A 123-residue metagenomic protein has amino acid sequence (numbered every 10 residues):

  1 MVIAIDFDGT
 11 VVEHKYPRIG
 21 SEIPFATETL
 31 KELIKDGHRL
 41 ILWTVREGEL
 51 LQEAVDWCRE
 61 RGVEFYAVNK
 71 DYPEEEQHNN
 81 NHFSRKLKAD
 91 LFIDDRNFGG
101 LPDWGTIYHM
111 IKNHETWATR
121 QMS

Functional and structural regions predicted by a protein language model:
M1-S123: HAD-like aspartate-dependent phosphatase fold
